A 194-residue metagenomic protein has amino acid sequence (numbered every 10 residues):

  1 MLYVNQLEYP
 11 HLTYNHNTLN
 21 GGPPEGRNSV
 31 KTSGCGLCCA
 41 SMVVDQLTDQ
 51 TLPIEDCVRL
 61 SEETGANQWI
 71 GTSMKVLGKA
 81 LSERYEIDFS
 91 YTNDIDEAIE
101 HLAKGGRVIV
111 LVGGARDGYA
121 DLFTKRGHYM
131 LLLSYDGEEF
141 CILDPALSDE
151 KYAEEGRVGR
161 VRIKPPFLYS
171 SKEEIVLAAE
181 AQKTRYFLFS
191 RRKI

Functional and structural regions predicted by a protein language model:
M1-L7, H11, H16, S82 (+2 more regions): Noncatalytic regulatory segments and standalone regulatory/sensor domains
M1-N67: Active-site-adjacent structural segments surrounding the nucleophilic cysteine of cysteine proteases and isopeptidases
K31, G36-A40, S73, L77 (+3 more regions): Stable alpha-helical elements in mature extracytoplasmic
A40, S61-Q68, T92-A103: Short low-complexity stretches enriched in small and charged residues
M42-Q50, A80, R84, H101: Structured segments of extracytoplasmic/periplasmic soluble domains in secreted or envelope-associated proteins
T64-T92: Mid-length scaffold segments of soluble, non-membrane domains
Y91-L147, K151: Active-site-adjacent substructure of cysteine-protease-like catalytic cores
